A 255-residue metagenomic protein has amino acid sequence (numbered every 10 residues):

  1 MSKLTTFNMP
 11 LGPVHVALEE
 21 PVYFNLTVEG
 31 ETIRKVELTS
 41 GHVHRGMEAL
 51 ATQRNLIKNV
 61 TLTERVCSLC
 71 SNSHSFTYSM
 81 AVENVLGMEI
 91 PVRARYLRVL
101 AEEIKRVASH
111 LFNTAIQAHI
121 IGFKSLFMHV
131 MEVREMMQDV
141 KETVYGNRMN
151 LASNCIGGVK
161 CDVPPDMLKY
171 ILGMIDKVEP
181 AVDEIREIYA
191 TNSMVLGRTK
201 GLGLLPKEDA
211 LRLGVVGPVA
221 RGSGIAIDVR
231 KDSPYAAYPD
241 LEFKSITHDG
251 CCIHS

Functional and structural regions predicted by a protein language model:
M1-S255: Active-site bordering "gate/hinge" segments that shape substrate access to catalytic or cofactor-binding pockets
